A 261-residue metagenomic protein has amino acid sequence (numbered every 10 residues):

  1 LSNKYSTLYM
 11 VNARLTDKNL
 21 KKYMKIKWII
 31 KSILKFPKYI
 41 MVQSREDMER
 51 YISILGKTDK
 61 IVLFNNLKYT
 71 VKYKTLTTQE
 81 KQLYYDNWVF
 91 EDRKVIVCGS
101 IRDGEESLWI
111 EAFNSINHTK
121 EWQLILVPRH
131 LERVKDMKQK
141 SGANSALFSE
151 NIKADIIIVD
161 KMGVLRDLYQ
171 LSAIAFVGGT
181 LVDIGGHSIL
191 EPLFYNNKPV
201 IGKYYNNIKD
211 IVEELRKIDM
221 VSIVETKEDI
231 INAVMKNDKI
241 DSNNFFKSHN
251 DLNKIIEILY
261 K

Functional and structural regions predicted by a protein language model:
L1-K261: Nucleotide-activated sugar donor-binding and catalytic core shared by glycosyltransferases and related lipid-linked
